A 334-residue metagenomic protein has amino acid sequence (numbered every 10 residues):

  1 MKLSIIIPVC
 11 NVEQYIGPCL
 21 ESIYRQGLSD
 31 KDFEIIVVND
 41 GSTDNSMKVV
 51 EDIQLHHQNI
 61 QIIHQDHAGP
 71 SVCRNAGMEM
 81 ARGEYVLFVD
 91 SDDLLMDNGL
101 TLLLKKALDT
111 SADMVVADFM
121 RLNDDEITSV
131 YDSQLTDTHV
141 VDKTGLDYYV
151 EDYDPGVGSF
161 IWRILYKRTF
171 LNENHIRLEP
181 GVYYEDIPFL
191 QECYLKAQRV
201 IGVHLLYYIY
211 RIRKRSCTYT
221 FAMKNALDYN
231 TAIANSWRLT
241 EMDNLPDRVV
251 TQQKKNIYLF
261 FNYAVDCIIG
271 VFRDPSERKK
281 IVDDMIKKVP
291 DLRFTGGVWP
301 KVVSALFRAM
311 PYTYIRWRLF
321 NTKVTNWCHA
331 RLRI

Functional and structural regions predicted by a protein language model:
K2-S4, E34, P188: Cell-envelope/extracellular polymer assembly enzymes that use nucleotide-activated donors
V12-Q26: Short, well-formed alpha-helical segments that are part of the catalytic scaffolds of diverse glycosyltransferases
S22, N39-K48, D66-A68: A conserved acidic beta->alpha catalytic loop
K31-G41, Q61-D66, S91: Short beta-strand/loop segment that forms part of the nucleotide-sugar
Q65-A81, L102: Glycine-rich, basic loop-to-helix element that forms the pyrophosphate-binding segment of sugar-nucleotide handling
P70, S91-I201, Y210-F221: Donor-binding/catalytic cores of nucleotide-activated saccharide and glycerol-phosphate transferases/polymerases
V86: Short aromatic/hydrophobic "clamp" motif used to bind/position activated sugar donors
F272-I334: Membrane-interface aromatic/basic loop that binds lipid-linked glycans or pyrophosphate carriers, typified by
